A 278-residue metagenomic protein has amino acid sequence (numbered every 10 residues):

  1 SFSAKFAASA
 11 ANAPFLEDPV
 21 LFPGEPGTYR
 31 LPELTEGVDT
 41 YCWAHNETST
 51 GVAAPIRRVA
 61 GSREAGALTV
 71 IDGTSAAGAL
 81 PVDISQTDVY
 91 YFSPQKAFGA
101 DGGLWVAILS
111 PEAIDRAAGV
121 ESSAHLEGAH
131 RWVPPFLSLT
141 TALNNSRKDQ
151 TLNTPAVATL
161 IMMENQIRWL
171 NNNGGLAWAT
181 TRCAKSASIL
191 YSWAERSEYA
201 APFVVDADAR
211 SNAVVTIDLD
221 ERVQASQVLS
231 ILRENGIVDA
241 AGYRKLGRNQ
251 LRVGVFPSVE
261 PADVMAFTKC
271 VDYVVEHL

Functional and structural regions predicted by a protein language model:
S1-D39: PLP-dependent aminotransferase-like
E25-T74, G78, V89: Active-site phosphate-binding strand-loop segment of PLP-dependent enzymes
R30, R222-I231, P261-A266: Short, conserved charged micro-motifs
I84-Q95, W105: Conserved active-site segment immediately N-terminal to the catalytic lysine that forms the internal aldimine
Q95-Y191: Active-site C-terminal subdomain of aminotransferase-like
A201-I231: Conserved PLP-binding catalytic core of the aspartate aminotransferase-like
K245, N249-L278: PLP-dependent enzyme catalytic core of the Aspartate aminotransferase-like
